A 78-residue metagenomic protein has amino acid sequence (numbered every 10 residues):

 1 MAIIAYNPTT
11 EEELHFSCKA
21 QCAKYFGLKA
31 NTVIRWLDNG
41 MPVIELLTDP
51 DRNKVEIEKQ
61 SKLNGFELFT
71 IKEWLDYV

Functional and structural regions predicted by a protein language model:
M1-V78: Extended, non-core accessory segments
